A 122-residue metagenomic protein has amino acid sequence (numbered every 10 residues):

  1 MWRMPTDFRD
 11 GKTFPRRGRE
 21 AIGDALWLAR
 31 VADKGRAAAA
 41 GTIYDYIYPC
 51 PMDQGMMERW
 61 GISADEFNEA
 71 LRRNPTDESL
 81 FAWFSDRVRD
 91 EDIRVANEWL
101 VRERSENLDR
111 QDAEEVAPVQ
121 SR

Functional and structural regions predicted by a protein language model:
W2-I43, I93-A96, L100-R122: Polar/charged low-complexity regulatory segments
F14, E20, D33-K34, C50-Q54 (+4 more regions): A generic structural signal for solvent-exposed, polar alpha-helical segments
I43-F84: Amphipathic alpha-helical packing elements
D77-D90, N97-V101: Charged interaction scaffolds used for protein-protein
